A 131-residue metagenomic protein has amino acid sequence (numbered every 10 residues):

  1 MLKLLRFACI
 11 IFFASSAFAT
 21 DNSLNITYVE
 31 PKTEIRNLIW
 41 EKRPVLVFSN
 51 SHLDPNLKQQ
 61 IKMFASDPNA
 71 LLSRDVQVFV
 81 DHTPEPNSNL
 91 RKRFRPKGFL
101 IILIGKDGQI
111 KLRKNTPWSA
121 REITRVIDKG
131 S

Functional and structural regions predicted by a protein language model:
L2-S131: Non-catalytic interaction/Regulatory regions outside core domains
